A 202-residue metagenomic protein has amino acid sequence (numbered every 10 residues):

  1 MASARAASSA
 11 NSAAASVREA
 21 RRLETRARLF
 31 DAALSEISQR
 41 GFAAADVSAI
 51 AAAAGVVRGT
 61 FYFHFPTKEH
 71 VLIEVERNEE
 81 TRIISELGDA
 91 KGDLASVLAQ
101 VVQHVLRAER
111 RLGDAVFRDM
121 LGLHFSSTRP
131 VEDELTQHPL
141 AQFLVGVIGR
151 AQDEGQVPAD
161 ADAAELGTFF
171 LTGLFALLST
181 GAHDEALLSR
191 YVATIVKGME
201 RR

Functional and structural regions predicted by a protein language model:
M1-R40, A44-A53, H70: Basic, helix-initiating cap at the start of DNA-binding domains
M1-S12, Q100-R111, A141-Q142, G146-E154 (+1 more regions): C-terminal peripheral helix-coil segments that are non-catalytic and often amphipathic
R28, A32-Q39, R82-A90, F169-T180: Solvent-exposed, amphipathic alpha-helical segments
A43-A44, V157-A161: Short, charged helix-capping/linker segments at alpha-helix termini
A54-F65: Short hydrophobic/aromatic patch on the recognition helix
F65, V71-E79: Alpha-helical DNA-contacting segments of helix-turn-helix folds
E74, S85-D114, G167: Hydrophobic alpha-helical connector segments
L106-V145, S179: Short secondary-structure transition hinges
